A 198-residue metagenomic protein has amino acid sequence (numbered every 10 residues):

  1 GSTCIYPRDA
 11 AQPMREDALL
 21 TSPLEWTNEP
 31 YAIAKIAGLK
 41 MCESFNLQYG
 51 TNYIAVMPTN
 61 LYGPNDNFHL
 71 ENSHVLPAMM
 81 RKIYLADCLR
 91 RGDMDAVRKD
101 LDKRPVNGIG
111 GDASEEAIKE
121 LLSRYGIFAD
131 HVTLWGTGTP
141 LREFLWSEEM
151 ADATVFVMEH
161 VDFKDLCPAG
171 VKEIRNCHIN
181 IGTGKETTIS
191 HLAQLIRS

Functional and structural regions predicted by a protein language model:
G1, M14, L145: A conserved hydrophobic position in a structured secondary element of the catalytic/binding core that shapes
G1-S2, M57-T59, G138, G182: Active-site beta-alpha turn of Rossmann-fold NAD(P)-dependent dehydrogenases/reductases
C4-Y62, D66-P77, Y84-L85: Catalytic helix-loop patch of NAD(P)-dependent Rossmann-fold dehydrogenases
L85-S198: C-terminal substrate-binding subdomain of Rossmann-fold SDR/epimerase-dehydratase oxidoreductases
